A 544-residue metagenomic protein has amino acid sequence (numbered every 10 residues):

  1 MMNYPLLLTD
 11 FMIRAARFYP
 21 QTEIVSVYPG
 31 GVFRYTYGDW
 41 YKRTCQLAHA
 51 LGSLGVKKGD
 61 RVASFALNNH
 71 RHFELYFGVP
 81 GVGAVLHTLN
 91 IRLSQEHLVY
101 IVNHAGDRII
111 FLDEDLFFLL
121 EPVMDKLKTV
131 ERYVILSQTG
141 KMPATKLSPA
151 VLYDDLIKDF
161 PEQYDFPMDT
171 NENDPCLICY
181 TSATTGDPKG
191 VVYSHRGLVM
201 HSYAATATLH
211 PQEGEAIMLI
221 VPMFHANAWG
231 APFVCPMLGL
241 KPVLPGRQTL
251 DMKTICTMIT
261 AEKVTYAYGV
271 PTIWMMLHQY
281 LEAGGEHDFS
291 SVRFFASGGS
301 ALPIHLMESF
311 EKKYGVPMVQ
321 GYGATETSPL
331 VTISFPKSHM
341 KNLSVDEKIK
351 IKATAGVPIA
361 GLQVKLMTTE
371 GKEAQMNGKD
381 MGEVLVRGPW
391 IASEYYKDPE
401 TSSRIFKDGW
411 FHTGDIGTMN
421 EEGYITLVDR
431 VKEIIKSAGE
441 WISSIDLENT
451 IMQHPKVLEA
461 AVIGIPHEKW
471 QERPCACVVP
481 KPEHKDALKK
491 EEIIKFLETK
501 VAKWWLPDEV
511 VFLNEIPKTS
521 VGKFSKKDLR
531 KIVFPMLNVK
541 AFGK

Functional and structural regions predicted by a protein language model:
F11, S53-L54, G81-I157, V270 (+1 more regions): Structural core segment of the AMP-binding/adenylate-forming
P20-E23, V134-I135, P149-V151, K158-Y180 (+2 more regions): Conserved pre-ATP/AMP-binding loop-to-beta segment of ANL
I24-N69, F73-F77, S94-V99, L152-D155: Conserved AMP-binding/adenylate-forming core of the ANL superfamily
S64, L93, V99, I110-L112 (+9 more regions): AMP-binding/adenylate-forming catalytic core of the ANL superfamily
L136-S137, A502-K523, K540-K544: AMP-binding/adenylate-forming catalytic domain of the ANL superfamily
V199-A216, A226-T265, Y280-L281, T332 (+1 more regions): Conserved AMP-binding/adenylation subdomain of ANL enzymes
V264-G269, H278-K350, Q363, E370-Q375: Gly/Ser/Thr-rich phosphate-binding loop
P358-L385, M419-E422, H484-K490, S525: Conserved beta-loop-beta connector loops within the AMP-binding
